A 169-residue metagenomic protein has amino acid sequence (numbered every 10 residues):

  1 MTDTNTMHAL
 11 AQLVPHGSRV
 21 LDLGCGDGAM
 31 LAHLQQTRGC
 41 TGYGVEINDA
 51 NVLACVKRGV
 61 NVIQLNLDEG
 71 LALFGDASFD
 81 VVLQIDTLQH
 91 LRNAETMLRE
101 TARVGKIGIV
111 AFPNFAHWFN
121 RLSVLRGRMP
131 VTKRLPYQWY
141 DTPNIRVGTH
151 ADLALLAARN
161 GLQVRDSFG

Functional and structural regions predicted by a protein language model:
T2-G17: Conserved alpha-helix/loop element of class I SAM-dependent methyltransferases that forms part of the SAM/SAH-binding
H16, A77-S78, V104: Alpha-helix C-terminal capping/helix-to-coil transition sites in glycosyltransferase folds
G24-G26: Class I SAM-dependent methyltransferase "Motif I" SAM/SAH-binding loop
A29, H33-G70: Class I SAM-dependent methyltransferase SAM/SAH-binding core
G70-D76: Short conserved loop adjoining the S-adenosyl-L-methionine
V81-R92: A short SAM/SAH-binding and catalytic strip from SAM-dependent methyltransferases
E95-R103, I107-G169: S-adenosyl-L-methionine-dependent methyltransferase catalytic module, highlighting the catalytic core
